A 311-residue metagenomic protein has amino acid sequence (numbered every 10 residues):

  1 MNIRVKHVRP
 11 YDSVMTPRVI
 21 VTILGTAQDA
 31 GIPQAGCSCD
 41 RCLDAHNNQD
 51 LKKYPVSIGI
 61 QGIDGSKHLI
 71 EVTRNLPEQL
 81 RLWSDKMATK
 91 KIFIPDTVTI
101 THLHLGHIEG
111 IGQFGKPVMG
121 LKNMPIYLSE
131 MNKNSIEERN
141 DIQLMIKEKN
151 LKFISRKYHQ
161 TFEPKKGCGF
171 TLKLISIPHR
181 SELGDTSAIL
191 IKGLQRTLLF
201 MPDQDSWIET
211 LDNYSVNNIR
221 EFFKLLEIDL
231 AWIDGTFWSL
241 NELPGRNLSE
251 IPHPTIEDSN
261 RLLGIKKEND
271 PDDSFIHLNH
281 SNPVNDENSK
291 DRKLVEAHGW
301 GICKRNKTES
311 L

Functional and structural regions predicted by a protein language model:
Y11-K90, S155-N218, K224, K307-L311: Core dinuclear metal-dependent hydrolase active-site scaffold
T16-P17, K122, I146-I154, G167-F170 (+1 more regions): A short helix-to-beta-strand connector/capping loop
T26, L103, Q113, T236 (+1 more regions): Flexible loop residues that form catalytic and substrate-binding hotspots at small-molecule/glycan-binding clefts
D64-Y127, D229: Active-site metal-binding motif and surrounding structural segment of the metallo-beta-lactamase
K90-F93, K116-K122, M145-K147, F222-E227 (+1 more regions): Short, conserved loop/helix-junction motifs that constitute active-site signature segments in enzyme catalytic cores
E130-D141: A short, active-site helix/loop in glycosyltransferases that binds the activated sugar's phosphate group
T197, D205-S310: Cap/insert and terminal regions of metallo-dependent hydrolase folds
